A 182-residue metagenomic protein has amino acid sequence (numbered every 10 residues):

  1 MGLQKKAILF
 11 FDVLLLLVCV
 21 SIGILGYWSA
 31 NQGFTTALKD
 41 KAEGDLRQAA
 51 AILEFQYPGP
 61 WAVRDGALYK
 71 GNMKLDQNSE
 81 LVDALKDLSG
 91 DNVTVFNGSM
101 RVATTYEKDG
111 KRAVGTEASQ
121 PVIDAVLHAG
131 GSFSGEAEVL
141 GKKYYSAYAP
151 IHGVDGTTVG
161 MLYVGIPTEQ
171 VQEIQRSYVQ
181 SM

Functional and structural regions predicted by a protein language model:
L3-S29: Extreme N-terminal signal-anchor transmembrane helix of membrane signaling/transducer proteins, especially in bacteria
L14-L15, Y27-A51, S177-S181: Juxtamembrane membrane-water interface segments immediately C-terminal to a transmembrane helix
K39-L75, D91, S99-V102, Y106-R112: Extracellular/periplasmic ligand-binding regions of membrane signal-transduction receptors
D76-V93, R101-G141: Extracytoplasmic/periplasmic sensor domains and loops in membrane signaling proteins
F96, I123, H152-G153, T158: Core beta-strand residues in small-molecule sensory/regulatory alpha/beta domains
E138, S146-G156: A short, hydrophobic, proline-anchored segment that marks a local hinge/packing element in signaling and regulatory
G141, G153-D155, Y163-Q180: Helix-start (N-cap) segments at beta->loop->alpha junctions that couple sensory/regulatory domains to adjoining helices
A147, L162-Y163: Ligand-binding pocket scaffold of soluble enzyme catalytic domains
